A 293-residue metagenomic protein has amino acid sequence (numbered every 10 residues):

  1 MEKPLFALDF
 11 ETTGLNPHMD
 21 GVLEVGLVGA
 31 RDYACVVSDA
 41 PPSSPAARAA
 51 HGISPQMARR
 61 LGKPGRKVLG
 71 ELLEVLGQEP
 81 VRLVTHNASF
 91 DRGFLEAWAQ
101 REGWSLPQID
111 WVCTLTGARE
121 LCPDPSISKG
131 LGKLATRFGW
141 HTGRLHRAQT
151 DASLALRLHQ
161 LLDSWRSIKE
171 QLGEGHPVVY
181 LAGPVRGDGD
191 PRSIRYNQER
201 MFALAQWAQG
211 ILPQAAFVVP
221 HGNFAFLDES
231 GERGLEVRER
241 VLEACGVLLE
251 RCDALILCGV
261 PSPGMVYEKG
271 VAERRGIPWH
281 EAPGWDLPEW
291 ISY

Functional and structural regions predicted by a protein language model:
M1-K3, R137, L156-H176: Acidic two-metal-ion nuclease catalytic site recognized across multiple nuclease folds, prominently DnaQ/RNase D-T
M1-Q108, P125-H146: Conserved non-catalytic scaffold segment of RNase H-like nuclease domains
E11-T13, G26, N87-A88, L115 (+4 more regions): Anionic group-transfer/hydrolysis microenvironments
S105-V112, W279-E281: Short hydrophobic/aromatic-enriched beta-strand-loop microsegments
V112-K129: Short alpha-helix plus adjacent loop in nuclease-associated cores
R147-Q160, Y267-V271: Acidic, divalent-metal-coordinating active-site segment for phosphoryl/phosphodiester hydrolysis, typified by short
E170-Y293: Conserved catalytic or regulatory cores that recognize and/or transform ribose-phosphate-containing ligands
